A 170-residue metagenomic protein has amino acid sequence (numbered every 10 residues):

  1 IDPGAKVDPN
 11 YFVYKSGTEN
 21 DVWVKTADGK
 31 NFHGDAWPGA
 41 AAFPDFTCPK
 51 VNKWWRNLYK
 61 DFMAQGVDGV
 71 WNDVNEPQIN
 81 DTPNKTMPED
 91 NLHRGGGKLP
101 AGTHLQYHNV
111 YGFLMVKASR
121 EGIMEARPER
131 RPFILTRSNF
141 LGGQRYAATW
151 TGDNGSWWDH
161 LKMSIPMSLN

Functional and structural regions predicted by a protein language model:
I1-N170: Catalytic-domain carbohydrate-binding cleft regions of carbohydrate-active enzymes
